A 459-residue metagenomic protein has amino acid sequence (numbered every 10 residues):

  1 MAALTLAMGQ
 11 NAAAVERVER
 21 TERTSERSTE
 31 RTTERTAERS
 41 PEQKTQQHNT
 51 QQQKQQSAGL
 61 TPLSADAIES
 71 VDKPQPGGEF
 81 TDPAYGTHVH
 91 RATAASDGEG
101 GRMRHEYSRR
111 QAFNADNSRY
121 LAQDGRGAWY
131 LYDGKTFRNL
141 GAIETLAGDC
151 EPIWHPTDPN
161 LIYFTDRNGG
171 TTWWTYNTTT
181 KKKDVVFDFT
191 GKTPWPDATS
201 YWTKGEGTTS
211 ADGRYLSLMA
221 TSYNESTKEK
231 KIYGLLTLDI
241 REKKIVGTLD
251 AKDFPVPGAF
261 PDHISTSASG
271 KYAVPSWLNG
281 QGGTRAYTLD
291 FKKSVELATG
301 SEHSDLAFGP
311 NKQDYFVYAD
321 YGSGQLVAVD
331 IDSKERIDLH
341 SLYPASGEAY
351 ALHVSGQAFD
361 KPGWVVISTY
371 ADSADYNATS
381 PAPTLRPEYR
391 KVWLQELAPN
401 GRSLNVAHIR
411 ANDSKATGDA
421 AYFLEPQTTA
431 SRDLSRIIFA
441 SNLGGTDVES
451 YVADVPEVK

Functional and structural regions predicted by a protein language model:
G59-R91: Blade/loop signatures of beta-propeller domains
E99, Y107-R109, D124-R167: Blade-loop segments of beta-propeller domains
G101-R110, L146-H155, W195-T208, P255-A268 (+3 more regions): Repeated scaffold domains used in trafficking and secretory/extracellular systems, primarily beta-propellers
Y120-Q123, L161-F164, L216-M219, Y272-S276 (+3 more regions): Residue position within the beta-strands of beta-propeller blades
R126-L131, G169-Y176, N224-T237, N279-T288 (+3 more regions): Structural motif
L146-E225, Y233, D250-D253: Asp-box/WD-like beta-propeller blade repeats and closely related beta-sheet repeat scaffolds
G322-V327, H340-D413: Loop/turn-rich, solvent-exposed surfaces of beta-rich toroidal or solenoidal domains
A421-K459: Blade-level signature of beta-propeller repeat domains, shared across WD40, Kelch, NHL, RCC1 and BNR/Asp-box propellers
